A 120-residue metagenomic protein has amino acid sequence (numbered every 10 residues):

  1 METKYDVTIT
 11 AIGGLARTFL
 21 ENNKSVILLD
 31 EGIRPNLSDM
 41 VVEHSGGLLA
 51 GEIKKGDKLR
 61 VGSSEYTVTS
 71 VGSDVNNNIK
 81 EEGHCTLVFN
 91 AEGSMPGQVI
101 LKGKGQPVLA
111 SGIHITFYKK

Functional and structural regions predicted by a protein language model:
M1-M40, I113-H114: N-terminal disorder-to-order initiation segments that are Gly/Lys/Arg-biased and fold into the first beta/loop/alpha
N36-L48, E92-L101: Short, structured beta-strand/loop micro-motifs enriched in basic residues and often containing a Trp
E52-K54, L59-R60, L109: Short, well-ordered loop/turn sites that connect or cap secondary structure elements
G56-K58, I79-E81, G93-S94: Ubiquitin-like/PB1-type beta-grasp interaction modules and other compact soluble beta-rich domains
S64-E65, V71-N77: Short, conserved beta-turn/loop elements at beta-strand boundaries and strand-helix junctions
V75-T86: Short, solvent-exposed secondary-structure boundary/capping segments
F89-K120: Helix-rich interaction surfaces within compact, conserved domain-sized segments that mediate assembly or partner
